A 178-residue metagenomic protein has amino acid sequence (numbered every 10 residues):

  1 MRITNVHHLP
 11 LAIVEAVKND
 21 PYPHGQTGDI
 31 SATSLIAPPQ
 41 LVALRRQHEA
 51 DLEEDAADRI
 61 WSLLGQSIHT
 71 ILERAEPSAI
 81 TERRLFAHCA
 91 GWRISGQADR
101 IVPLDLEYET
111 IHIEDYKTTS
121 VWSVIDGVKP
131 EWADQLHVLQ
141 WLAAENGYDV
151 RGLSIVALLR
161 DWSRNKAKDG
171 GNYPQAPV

Functional and structural regions predicted by a protein language model:
M1-H8, W141-V178: Metal-dependent nuclease catalytic regions and adjoining charged, substrate-binding loops involved in nucleic-acid end
M1-I113, S120-A133: Metal-dependent nuclease catalytic cores that hydrolyze phosphodiester bonds in DNA/RNA, characterized by
I80, H112-D115, V150-A157: A structural signal for short, well-ordered beta-strand segments and their strand-loop junctions that often border
D115, V124-D126, R164-D169: A short secondary-structure junction signal
T118-V121, R160-W162: Short acidic/polar capping segments at secondary-structure boundaries
W132-A144: An active-site-proximal "capping" alpha-helix that borders the catalytic cofactor pocket
